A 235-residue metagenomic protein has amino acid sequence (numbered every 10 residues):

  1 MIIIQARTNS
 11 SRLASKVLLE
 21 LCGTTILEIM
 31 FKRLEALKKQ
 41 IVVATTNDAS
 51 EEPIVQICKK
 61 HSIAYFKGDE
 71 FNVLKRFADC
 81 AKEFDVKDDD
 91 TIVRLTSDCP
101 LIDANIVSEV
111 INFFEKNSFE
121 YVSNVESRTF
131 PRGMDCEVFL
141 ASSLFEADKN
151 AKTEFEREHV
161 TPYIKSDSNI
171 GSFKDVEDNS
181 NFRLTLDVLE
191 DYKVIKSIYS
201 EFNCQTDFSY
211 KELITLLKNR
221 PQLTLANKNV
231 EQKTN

Functional and structural regions predicted by a protein language model:
M1-L13: N-terminal nucleotide-binding beta1-loop-alpha1 segment
I2, V42-V43, R94, Y121: Structural beta-sheet core signal
S11, P100, E137, T185 (+1 more regions): Residues that recognize and position ribonucleotide moieties
K16-L21: Short glycine-enriched, charge-decorated loop/helix-capping segments at active-site entrances that position
G23, L27, V107: Aromatic/hydrophobic pocket-lining residues that form the small-molecule binding cavity in soluble enzyme cores
I26-I41, I54-Q56, K60-H61: A short, N-terminal amphipathic alpha-helix
I41, Q56, L101-R183, E190-K193 (+2 more regions): Conserved core of the sugar-phosphate nucleotidyltransferase
N47-E115: Short phosphate-binding loop-to-helix
